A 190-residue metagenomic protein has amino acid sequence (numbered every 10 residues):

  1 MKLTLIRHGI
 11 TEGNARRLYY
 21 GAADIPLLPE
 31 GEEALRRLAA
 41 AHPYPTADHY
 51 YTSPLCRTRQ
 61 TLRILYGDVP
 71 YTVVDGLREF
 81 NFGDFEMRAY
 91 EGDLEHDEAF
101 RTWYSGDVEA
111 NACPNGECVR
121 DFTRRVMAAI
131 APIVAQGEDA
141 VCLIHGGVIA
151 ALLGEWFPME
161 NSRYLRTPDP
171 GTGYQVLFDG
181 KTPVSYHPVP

Functional and structural regions predicted by a protein language model:
L3, E138-G147: Generic beta-sheet signal
L3-V69: Active-site-proximal alpha-helix that buttresses catalytic centers in soluble enzyme cores
T11, V148-I149: Short active-site segment of divalent metal-dependent hydrolases/proteases that encodes the spacing between
P43-T46, I133-E138: Glycine-rich phosphate-binding loop signature in dinucleotide/nucleotide-binding domains
T52-S53, R124, L143-I144: Short beta-strand scaffold positions
L65-R125: Phosphate-handling substructures
M159-V184: Domain-level recognition of soluble alpha/beta enzyme cores, biased toward histidine phosphatases/phosphomutases
Y186-P190: Short, solvent-exposed aromatic-acidic interface loops
